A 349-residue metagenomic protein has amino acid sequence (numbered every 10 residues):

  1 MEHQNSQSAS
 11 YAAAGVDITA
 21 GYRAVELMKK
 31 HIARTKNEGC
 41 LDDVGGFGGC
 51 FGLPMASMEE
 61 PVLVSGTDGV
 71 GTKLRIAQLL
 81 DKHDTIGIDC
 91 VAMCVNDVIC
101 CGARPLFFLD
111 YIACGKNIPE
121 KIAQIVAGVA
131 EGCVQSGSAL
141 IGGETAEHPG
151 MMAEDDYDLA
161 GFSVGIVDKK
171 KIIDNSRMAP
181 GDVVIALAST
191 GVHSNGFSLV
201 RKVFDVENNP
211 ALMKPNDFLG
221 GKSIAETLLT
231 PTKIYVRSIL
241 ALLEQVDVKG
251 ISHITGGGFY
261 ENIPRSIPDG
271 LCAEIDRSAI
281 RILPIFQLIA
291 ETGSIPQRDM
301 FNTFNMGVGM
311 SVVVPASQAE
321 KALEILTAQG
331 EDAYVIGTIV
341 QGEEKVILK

Functional and structural regions predicted by a protein language model:
E2-A13, K121-S136, M152-L159, P210-A211 (+2 more regions): Glycine-/charge-enriched secondary-structure boundary and capping motifs
E2-G39: N-terminal amphipathic/basic leader segments beginning at the initiator methionine
D17, D68, G181, H253 (+1 more regions): Residue-level signature of catalytic and energy-coupling elements of molecular machines, predominantly ATP/GTP-dependent
L27-T190: Glycine-rich phosphate/pyrophosphate-binding loop regions near the starts of catalytic domains
M28, C50, C94-V95, V200-V203 (+4 more regions): Buried hydrophobic packing segments
P61-V64, G69-G71, D174, M213 (+1 more regions): Acidic-glycine-rich active-site phosphate/pyrophosphate-binding loop
G102-R104, L199, D247, D332: Short loop/turn motifs at secondary-structure junctions
M178-K222, E226: Acidic, glycine-rich loop-and-beta core segments that form the ion-binding/anion-interacting portion of active sites
